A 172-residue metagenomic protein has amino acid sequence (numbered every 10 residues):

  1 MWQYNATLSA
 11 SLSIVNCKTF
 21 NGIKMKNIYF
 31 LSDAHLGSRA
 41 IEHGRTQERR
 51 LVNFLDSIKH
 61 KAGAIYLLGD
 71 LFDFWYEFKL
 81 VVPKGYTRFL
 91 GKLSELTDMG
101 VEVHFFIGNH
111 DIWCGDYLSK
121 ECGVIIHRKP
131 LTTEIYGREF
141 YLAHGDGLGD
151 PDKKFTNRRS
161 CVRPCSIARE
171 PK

Functional and structural regions predicted by a protein language model:
S9-S13: Serine residues within intrinsically disordered or low-complexity segments
K26-N27, L31, L36-I135: Core catalytic region of metal-dependent phosphoesterases/phosphodiesterases, especially metallo-beta-lactamase-like
F30-L31, E139-A143, G149-D150: Short hydrophobic-aromatic micro-motifs
G145-K172: Active-site-proximal loop/helix segment associated with metal-binding centers of metalloenzymes
